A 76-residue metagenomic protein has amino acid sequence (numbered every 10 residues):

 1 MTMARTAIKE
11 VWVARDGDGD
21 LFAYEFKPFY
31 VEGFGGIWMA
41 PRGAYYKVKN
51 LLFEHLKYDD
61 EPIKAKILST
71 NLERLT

Functional and structural regions predicted by a protein language model:
M1-R5: Surface-exposed ligand/attachment interfaces on beta-rich extracellular proteins
E10-D16: A short beta-strand micro-motif
D16, V31, A40: Acidic surface patches and DE-rich sequence motifs
D20-G33, L51, L56: Short, surface-exposed terminal/edge motifs of secreted or surface/virion proteins that either
G35-T76: Low-complexity intrinsically disordered segments
